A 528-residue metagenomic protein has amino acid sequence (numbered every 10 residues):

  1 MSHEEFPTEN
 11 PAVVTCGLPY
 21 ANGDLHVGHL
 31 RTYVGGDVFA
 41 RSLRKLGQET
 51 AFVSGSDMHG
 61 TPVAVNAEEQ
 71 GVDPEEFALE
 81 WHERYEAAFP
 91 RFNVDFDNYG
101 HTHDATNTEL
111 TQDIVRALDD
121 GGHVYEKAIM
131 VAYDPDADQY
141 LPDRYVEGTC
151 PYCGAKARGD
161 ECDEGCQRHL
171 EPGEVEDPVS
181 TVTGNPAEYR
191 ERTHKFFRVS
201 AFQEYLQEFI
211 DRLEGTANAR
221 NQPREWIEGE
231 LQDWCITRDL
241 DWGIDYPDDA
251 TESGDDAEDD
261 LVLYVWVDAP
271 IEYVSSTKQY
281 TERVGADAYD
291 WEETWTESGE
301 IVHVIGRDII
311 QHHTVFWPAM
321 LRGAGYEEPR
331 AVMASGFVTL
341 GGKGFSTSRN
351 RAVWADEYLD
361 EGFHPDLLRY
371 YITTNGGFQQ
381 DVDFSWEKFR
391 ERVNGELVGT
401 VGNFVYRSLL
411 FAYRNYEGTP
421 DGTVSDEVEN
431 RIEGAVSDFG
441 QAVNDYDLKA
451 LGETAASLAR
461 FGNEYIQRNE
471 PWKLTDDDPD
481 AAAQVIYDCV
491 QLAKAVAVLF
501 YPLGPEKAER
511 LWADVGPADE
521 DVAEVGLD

Functional and structural regions predicted by a protein language model:
M1-E9, G55, I129-D136, Y145-E164 (+3 more regions): Basic, alpha-helical terminal appendages of large translation-related enzymes
S2-G47, A51-S54, T106-E109, E176-R414 (+1 more regions): Structured secondary-structure scaffolds
S2-Y205, F209: N-terminal, positively charged nucleic-acid-binding surface of large information/translation enzymes
D381-W386, G434-Q441: Short, charged/polar, low-complexity loop and linker segments that flank or interrupt alpha-helical bundles
T400-N403, R407, R431-G434, D438 (+3 more regions): Charged, amphipathic alpha-helical oligomerization/scaffolding segments
N415, F439-Y446, I466-D476: Secondary-structure edge/capping motif, primarily at the C-terminal ends of alpha-helices and the immediately following
Y416-T423, R510: Short, glycine/acidic-rich hinge or "gate" loops at secondary-structure transitions that mediate conformational
D445-G452, V498: Aromatic-residue-lined binding/catalytic grooves and analogous aromatic/hydrophobic interfacial grooves in multimeric
